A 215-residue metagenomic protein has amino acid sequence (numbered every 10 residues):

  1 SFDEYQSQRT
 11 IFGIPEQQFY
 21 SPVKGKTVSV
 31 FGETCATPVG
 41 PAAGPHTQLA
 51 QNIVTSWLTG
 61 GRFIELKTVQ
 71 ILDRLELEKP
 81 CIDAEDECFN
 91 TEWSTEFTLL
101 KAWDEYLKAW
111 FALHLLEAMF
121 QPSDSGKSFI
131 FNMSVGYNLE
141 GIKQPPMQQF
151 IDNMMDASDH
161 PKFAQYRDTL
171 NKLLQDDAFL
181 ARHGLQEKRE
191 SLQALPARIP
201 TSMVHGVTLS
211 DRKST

Functional and structural regions predicted by a protein language model:
S1-Q17, P22, A43-P45, L49-S214: Active-site entrance/lid segments in N-terminal catalytic domains of soluble metabolic enzymes
Y20-K26, A36: Short linear interaction motifs
V30-F31: N-terminal alpha-helical transmembrane segments of multi-pass membrane transport and channel/translocase proteins
A36-P38, G44-P45: Conserved SET/PR-domain catalytic core that frames the SAM/AdoMet-binding pocket
